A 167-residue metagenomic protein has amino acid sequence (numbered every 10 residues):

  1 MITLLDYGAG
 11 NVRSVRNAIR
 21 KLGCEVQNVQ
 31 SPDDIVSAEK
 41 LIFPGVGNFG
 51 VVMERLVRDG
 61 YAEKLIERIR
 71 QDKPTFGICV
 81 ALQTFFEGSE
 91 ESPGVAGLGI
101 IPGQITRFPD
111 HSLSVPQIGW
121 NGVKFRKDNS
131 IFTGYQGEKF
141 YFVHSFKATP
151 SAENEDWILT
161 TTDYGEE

Functional and structural regions predicted by a protein language model:
I2-C24: N-terminal beta1-alpha1 ligand-phosphate binding loop
I35, R70, G103-E167: Amide-donor transfer/coupling interface in amidating biosynthetic enzymes
A38: An anion/phosphate-binding loop that grips the pyrophosphate of nucleotide cofactors and donors
I42-P44: Structural motif
G47-G119: Cysteine-nucleophile active-site neighborhood
